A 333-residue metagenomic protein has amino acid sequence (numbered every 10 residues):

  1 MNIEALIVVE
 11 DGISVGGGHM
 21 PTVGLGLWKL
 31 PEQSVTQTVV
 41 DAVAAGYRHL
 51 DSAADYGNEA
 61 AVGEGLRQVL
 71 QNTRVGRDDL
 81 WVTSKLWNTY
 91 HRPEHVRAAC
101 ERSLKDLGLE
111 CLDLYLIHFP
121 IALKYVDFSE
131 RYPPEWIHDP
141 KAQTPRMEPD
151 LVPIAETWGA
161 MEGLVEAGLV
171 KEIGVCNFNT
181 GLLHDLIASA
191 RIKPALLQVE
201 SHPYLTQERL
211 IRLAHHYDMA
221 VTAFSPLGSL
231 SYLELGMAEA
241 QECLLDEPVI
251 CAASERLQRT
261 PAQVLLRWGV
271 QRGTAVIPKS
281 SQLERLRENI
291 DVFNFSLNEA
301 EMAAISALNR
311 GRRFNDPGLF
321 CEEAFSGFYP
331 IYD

Functional and structural regions predicted by a protein language model:
M1-L80, E94-A98, E110, L227-L230 (+1 more regions): N-terminal binding-site loop/beta-alpha segment at the start of enzyme catalytic domains that lines or forms
A5, E32, N88, F119-D333: Beta/alpha (TIM)-barrel catalytic core signal, keyed to glycine-rich beta->alpha loops juxtaposed to Asp/Glu that bind
E10, V39, E59-R67, R97-L104 (+5 more regions): Generic structural signal for well-ordered alpha-helices, preferentially at hydrophobic/aromatic core positions
G24, D51, D113-L116, G174 (+1 more regions): Residues embedded in well-ordered beta-strands within globular domains across many folds
L27, S52, S84-L86, V199-S201: Short glycine-centered, acidic/aromatic-flanked micro-motifs in structured strand/loop junctions that mark active-site
R48, E110-D113, K171, A195: Short acidic/polar active-site loop segments enriched in Thr and Asp
W81-E94, L116-A122: Structural motif corresponding to the early beta-alpha repeats
V96-I117, L164-A167: CE4/NodB-like, metal-dependent polysaccharide N-deacetylase domain that modifies extracellular/periplasmic N-acetylated
